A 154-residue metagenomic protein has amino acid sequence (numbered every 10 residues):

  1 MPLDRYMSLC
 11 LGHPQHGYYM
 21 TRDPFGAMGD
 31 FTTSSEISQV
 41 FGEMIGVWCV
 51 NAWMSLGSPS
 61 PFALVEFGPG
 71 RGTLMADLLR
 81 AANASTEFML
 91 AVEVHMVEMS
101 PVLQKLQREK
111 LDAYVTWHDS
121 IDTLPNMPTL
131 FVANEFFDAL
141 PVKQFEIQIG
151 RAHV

Functional and structural regions predicted by a protein language model:
M1-F67, R71-P128, F145: Rossmann-like AdoMet
G70, E135-D138: Short glycine-rich anion-binding loops that position phosphate/pyrophosphate groups of nucleotides and phosphorylated
I121, F137-I149: A short, conserved alpha-helix within the catalytic core of class I
V132: A conserved beta-strand element that flanks and buttresses the S-adenosyl-L-methionine
A152-V154: Conserved small/polar residues in nucleotide/adenosyl-binding loops
